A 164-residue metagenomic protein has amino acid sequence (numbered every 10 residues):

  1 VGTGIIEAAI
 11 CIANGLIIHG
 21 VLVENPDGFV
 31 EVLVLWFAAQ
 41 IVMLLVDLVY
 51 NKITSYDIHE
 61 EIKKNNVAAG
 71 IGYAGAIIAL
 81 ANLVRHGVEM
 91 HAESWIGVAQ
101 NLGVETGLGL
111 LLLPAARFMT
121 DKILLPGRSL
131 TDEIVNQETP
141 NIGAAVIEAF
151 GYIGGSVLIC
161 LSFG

Functional and structural regions predicted by a protein language model:
V1, S55-G72: Alpha-helical transmembrane segments with an aromatic anchor "belt"
T3-I12, A69-L80, G143-G154: Select subsegments of transmembrane alpha-helices in polytopic membrane proteins, especially boundary-proximal
N14-E24, V84-G87, C160: Membrane-embedded alpha-helical segments in integral membrane proteins
L22-F29, Y56-H59, V88-A99: Membrane-interface helix termini and inter-helical loops of multi-pass transporters
D27-M43, G97-L113: Alpha-helical transmembrane segments
Q40-E60, L108-D132: Alpha-helical transmembrane segments and their immediate juxtamembrane interface regions
P126-F150: Interfacial loop-to-transmembrane junctions
S156-G164: Juxtamembrane boundary at the C-terminal end of a transmembrane helix
